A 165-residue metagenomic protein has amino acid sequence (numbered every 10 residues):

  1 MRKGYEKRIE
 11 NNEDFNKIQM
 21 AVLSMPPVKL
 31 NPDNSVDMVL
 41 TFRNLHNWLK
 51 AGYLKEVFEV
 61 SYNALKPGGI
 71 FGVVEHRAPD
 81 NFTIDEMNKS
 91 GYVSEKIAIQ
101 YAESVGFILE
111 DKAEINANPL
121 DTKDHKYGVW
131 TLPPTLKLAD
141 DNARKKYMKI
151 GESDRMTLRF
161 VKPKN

Functional and structural regions predicted by a protein language model:
M1-V28: S-adenosyl-L-methionine
K29-V39: A short acidic, Gly/Pro-enriched loop at the edge of an enzyme's catalytic core that lines a small-molecule cofactor
M38-N44, K50: A short beta-strand submotif of the Rossmann-like class I SAM-dependent methyltransferase core that lines
L54-P67: A short glycine-rich, Lys/Arg-flanked "PGG" loop and its adjoining helix->strand segment in the class I
G68-H76: Conserved beta-strand signature within the Rossmann-like core of class I S-adenosyl-L-methionine
G91-K112: Short alpha-helix
V105, A143-N165: C-terminal lobe and adjacent flexible extensions of AdoMet/dcAdoMet transferase-like proteins
A113-T135: Conserved catalytic loop of SAM-dependent methyltransferase domains
